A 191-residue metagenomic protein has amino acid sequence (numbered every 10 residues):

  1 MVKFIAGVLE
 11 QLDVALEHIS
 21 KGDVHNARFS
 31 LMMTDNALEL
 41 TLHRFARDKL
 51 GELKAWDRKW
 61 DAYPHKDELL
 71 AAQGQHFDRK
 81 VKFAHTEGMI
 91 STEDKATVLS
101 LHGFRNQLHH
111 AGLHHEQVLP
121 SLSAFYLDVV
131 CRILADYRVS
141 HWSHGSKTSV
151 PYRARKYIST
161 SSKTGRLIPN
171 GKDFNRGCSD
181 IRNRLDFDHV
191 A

Functional and structural regions predicted by a protein language model:
G7, V14, M33-N36, T97-S100 (+2 more regions): Charged, amphipathic alpha-helical oligomerization/scaffolding segments
L9-R28: A long, hydrophobic alpha-helical segment
V14-H18, K80-T86, H109-A111: Short, charged/polar, low-complexity loop and linker segments that flank or interrupt alpha-helical bundles
L16, A27-D48: Short, hydrophobic, well-ordered secondary-structure elements
E17, L42-A46, N106, H110-H114 (+1 more regions): Charged/polar positions within long, soluble alpha-helices
A46-I90: Short, charged amphipathic alpha-helical segments flanked by flexible coils
S91-V118: Histidine-centered, metal-coordinating catalytic motifs and their short helical/loop contexts
A96, E116-A191: Polyanionic, low-complexity intrinsically disordered segments
